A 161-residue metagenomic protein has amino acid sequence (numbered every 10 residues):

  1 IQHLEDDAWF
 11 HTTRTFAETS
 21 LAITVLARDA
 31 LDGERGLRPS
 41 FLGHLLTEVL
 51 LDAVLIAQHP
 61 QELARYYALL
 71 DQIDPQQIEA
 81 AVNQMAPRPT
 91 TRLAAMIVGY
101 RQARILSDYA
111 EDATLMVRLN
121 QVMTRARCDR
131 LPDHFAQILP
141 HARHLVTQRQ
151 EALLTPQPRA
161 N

Functional and structural regions predicted by a protein language model:
I1-N161: N-terminal leader/auxiliary helical segments
